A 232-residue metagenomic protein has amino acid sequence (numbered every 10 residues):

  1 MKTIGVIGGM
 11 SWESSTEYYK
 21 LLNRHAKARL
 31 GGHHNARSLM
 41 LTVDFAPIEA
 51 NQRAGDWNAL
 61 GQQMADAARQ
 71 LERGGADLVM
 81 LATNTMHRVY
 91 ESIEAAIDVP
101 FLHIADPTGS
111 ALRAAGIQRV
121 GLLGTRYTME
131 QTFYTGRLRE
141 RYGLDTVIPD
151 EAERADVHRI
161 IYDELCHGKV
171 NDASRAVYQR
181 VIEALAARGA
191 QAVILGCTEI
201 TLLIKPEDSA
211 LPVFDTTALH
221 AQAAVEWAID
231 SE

Functional and structural regions predicted by a protein language model:
M1-E232: Non-catalytic structural scaffold of enzyme domains
